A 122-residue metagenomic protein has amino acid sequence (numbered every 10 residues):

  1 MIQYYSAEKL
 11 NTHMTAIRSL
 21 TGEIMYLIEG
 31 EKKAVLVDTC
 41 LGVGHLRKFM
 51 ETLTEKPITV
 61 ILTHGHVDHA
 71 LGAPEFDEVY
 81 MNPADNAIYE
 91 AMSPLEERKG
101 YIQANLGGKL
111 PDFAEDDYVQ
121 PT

Functional and structural regions predicted by a protein language model:
M1-Y5, I102-Q103: Short charge-dense sequence patches
Q3-T52: Conserved beta-strand hairpin/beta-sheet module of binuclear metal-dependent hydrolase folds, prominently
V43-T122: Active-site HxH/HxHxD metal-binding segment of metal-dependent hydrolases
